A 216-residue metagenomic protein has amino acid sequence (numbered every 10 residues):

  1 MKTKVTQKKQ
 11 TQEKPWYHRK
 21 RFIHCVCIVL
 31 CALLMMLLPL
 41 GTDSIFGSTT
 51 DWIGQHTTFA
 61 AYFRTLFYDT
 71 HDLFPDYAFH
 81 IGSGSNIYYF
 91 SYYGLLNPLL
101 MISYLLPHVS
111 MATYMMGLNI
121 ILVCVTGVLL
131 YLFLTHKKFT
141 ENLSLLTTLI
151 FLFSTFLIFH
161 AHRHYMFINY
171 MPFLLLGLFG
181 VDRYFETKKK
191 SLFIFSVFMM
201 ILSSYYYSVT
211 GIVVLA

Functional and structural regions predicted by a protein language model:
M1-G41: Start-transfer (signal-anchor) and selected internal transmembrane alpha helices of multi-pass inner/ER membrane
K2-T3, H56, S196: Polar/charged side chains located within well-ordered beta-strands of beta-rich proteins
Q12-H18, L33, T113-M116, I120 (+3 more regions): Polar/charged alpha-helical tracts
R19, I23, P107-L118, T140-T147 (+1 more regions): Membrane-interface starts of transmembrane alpha-helices
I28, N119-F133, N142-F185, K189-A216: Membrane-embedded helix bundles of polyisoprenyl
A32-G127, L149-M171: Membrane-interface coil-to-helix junctions
M101-L106, H136-K137, Y184, L202: Alpha-helical structural context
